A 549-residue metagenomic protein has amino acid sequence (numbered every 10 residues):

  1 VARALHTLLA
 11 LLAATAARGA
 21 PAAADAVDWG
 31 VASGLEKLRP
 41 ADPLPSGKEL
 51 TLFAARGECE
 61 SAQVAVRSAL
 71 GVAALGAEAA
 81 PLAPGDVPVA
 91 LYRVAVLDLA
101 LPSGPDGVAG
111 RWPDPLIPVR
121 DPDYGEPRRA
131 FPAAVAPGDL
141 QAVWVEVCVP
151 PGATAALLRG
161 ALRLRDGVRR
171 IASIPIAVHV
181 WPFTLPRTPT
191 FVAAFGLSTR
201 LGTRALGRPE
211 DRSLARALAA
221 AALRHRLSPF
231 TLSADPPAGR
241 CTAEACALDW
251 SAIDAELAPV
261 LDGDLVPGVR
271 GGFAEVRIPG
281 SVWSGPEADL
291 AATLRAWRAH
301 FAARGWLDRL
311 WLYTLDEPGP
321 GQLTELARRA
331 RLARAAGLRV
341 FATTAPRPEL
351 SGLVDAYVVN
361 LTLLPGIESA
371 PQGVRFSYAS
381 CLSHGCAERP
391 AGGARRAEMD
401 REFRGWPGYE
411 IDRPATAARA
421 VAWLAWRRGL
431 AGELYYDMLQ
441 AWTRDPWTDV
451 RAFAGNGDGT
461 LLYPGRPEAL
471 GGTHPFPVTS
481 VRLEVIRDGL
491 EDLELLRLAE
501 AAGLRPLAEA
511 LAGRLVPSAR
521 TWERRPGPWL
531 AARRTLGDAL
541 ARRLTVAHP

Functional and structural regions predicted by a protein language model:
V1-A4: Positively charged n-region of N-terminal signal peptides that target proteins for export
H6-A16: Bacterial N-terminal signal peptides
P21-E49, L70, R169-P209: Long, low-complexity ectodomains and other extracytoplasmic segments of secretory-pathway proteins
A22-S46, L70-V145, A153-T154: Surface-exposed binding patches on compact interaction domains or structured appendages
L52-E58: Short, solvent-exposed loop/linker segments at the N-terminal edge of repeated beta-sheet extracellular domains
F53, A65-P81, A130-P189: Extended acidic/polar, glycine-enriched regions that form or flank non-catalytic beta-rich accessory modules
F191-R444: Catalytic-core regions of glycoside hydrolase
P279-G285, L290-G321, L332-A345, L430-A431 (+1 more regions): Catalytic domains of carbohydrate-active enzymes that cleave complex glycans
